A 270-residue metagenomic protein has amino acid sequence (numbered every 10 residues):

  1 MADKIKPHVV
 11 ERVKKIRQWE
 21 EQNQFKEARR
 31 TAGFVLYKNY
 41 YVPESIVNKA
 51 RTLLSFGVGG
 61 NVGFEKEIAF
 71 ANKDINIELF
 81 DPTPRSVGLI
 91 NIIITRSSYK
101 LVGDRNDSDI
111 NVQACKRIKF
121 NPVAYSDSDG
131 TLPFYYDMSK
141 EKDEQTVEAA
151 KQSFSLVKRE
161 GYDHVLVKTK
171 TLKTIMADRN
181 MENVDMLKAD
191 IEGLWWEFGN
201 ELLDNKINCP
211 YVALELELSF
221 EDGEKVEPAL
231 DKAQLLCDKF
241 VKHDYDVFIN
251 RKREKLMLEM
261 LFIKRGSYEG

Functional and structural regions predicted by a protein language model:
M1-G270: Phosphate/nucleotide-binding beta-alpha loop and adjacent structural elements of enzyme active sites
